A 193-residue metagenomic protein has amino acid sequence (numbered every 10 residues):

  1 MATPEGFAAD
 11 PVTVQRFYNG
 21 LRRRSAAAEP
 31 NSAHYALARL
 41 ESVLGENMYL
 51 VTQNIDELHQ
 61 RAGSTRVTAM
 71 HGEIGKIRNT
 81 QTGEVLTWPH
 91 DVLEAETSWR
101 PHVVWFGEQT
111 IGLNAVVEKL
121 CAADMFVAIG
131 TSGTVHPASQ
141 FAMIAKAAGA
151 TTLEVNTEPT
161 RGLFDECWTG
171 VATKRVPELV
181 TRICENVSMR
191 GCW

Functional and structural regions predicted by a protein language model:
M1-W193: Conserved catalytic core of sirtuin-type NAD+-dependent deacylases
